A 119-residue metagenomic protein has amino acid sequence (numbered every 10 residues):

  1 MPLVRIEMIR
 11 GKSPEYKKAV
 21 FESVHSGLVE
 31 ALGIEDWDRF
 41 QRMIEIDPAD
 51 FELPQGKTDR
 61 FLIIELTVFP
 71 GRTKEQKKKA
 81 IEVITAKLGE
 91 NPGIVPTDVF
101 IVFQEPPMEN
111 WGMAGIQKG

Functional and structural regions predicted by a protein language model:
M1-G119: Interaction-mediating elements
